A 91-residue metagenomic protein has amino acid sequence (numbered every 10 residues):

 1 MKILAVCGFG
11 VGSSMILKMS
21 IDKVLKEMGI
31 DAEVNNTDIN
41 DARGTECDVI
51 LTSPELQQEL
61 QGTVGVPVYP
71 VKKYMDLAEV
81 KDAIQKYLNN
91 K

Functional and structural regions predicted by a protein language model:
K2-D38: Conserved active-site segments centered on acidic
G10, D41, M75: Residue-level detector of flexible, active-site-proximal loop/helix-junction positions within diverse enzyme catalytic
V34-N35, D48-S53: Short, hydrophobic beta-strand segments that form beta-sheet elements in well-ordered domains
T37-D41, E46, E79: Short acidic active-site motifs
I39, S53-Q58: Short, polar loop motifs at secondary-structure junctions
T45-E46, T63-V66: Short, structured coil segments at secondary-structure junctions
P70-K91: Ser/Thr/Gly-rich flexible loops in soluble cytosolic domains mediating phosphotransfer, phosphorylation
